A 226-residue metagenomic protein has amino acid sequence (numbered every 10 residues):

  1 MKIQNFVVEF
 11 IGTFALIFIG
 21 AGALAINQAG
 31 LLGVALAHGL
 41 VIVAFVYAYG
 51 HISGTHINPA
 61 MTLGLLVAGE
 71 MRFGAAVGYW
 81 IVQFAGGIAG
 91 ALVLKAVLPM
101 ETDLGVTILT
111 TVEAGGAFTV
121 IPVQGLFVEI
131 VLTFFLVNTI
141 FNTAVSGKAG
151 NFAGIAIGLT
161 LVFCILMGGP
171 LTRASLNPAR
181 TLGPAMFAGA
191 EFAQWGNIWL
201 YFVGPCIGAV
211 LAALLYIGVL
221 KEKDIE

Functional and structural regions predicted by a protein language model:
M1-E226: Membrane-interface helix-loop junctions and terminal tails of multi-pass membrane proteins
